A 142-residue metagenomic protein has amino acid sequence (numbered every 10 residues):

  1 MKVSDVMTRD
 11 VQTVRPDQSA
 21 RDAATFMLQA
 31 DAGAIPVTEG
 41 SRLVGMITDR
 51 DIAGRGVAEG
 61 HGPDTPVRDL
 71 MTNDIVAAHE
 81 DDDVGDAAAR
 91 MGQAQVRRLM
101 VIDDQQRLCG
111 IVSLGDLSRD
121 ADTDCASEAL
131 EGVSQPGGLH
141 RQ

Functional and structural regions predicted by a protein language model:
M1-D10, T48-H79, D83-G92, I111-Q142: Tandem CBS (Bateman) regulatory domains
V3, V14-D17, V37: The feature marks the first
T8, A24, S41-L43, H61-P63 (+1 more regions): Short, flexible segments with low predicted structural confidence
V14-D31, A78-Q95, I102-D103, A121: The conserved cystathionine-beta-synthase
M27-A30, I35-D51, M91, L99-G115: A glycine-centered beta-loop-beta connector
